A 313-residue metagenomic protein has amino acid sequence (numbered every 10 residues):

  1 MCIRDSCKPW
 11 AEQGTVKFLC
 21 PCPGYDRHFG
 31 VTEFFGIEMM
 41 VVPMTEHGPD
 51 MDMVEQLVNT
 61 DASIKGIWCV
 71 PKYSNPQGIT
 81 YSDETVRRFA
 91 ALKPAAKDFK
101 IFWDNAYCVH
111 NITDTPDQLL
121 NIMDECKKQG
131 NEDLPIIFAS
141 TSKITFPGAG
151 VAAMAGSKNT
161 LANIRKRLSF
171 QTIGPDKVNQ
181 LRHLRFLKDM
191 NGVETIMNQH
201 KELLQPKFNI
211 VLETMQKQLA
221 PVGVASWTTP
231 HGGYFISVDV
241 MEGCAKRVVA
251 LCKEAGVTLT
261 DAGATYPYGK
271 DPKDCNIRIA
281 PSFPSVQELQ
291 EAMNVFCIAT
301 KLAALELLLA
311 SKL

Functional and structural regions predicted by a protein language model:
R4-K97, C108-G130, A245, C297 (+1 more regions): Conserved core of the PLP fold type I
G66, K100, I136: Hydrophobic "anchor" residues on beta-strands that sit immediately upstream of conserved functional sites
D104-N105: Walker B catalytic acidic pair
D124-Q205, Q218: Conserved core segment of the aminotransferase class I/II
N131, E254, Y268-L313: PLP-dependent enzyme catalytic core of the Aspartate aminotransferase-like
N198-L212, V224-D239, K253: Conserved glycine-rich beta-strand-loop-beta hairpin in the small C-terminal domain of fold type I
M241-A245, P284-V286: Helix N-cap motif at beta-to-alpha junctions
